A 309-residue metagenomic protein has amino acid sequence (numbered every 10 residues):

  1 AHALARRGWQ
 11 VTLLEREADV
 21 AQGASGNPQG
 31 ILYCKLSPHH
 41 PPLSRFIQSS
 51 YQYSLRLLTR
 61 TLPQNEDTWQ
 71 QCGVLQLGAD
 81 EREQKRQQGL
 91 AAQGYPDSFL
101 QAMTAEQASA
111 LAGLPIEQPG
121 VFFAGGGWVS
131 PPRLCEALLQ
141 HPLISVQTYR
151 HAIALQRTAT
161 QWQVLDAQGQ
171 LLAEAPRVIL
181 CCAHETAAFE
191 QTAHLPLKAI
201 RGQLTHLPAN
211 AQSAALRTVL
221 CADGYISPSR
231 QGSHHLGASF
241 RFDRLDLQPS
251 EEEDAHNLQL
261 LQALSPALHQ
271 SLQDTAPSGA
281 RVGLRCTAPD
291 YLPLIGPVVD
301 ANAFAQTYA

Functional and structural regions predicted by a protein language model:
R6-G26: Glycine-rich FAD pyrophosphate-binding loop
V11, L100, V178: Hydrophobic anchor at the start of a short beta-strand that flanks the dinucleotide cofactor-binding loop
Q29-L111: Dinucleotide-binding Rossmann-like beta1-alpha1 core, especially the glycine-rich loop that anchors the ADP
H39-S50, L77-E83, V121-A137, Q248-E252: Short beta-strand to alpha-helix junction loop
H40, R45, L165-Q259, A263-A280: Flavin-dependent oxidoreductases
L77, A154-L155, Y225-P228, I295: A structural signal for short hydrophobic beta-strand segments in well-ordered beta-sheet cores
V121-A167, L172-R177, C181-C182, T186: Helical element adjacent to the flavin cofactor pocket in flavoenzyme catalytic cores
D274-A309: C-terminal catalytic lobe of FAD-dependent flavoproteins
